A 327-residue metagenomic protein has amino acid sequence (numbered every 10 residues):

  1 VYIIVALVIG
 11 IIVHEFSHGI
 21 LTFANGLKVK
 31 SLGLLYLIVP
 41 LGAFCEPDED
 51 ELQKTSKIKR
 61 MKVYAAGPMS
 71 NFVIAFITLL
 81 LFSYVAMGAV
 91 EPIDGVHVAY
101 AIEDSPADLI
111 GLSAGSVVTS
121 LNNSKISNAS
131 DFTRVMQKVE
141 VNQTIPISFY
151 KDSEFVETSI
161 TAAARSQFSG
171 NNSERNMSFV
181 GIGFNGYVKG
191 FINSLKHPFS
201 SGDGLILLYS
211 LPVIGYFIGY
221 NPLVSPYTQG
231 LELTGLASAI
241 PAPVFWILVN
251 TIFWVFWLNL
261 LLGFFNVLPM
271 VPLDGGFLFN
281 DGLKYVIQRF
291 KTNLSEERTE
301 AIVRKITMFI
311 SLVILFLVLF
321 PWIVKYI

Functional and structural regions predicted by a protein language model:
V1, K151, F155-F264, L278-K325: Functional transmembrane alpha-helices
V1-Q53, L258-I287: Small-residue-rich helix-interface/hinge motifs
I3-I11, P68, F72, F76 (+3 more regions): Alpha-helical transmembrane spans of integral membrane proteins, capturing the lipid-embedded, hydrophobic core of TM
E51-L79, Q137: Interdomain regulatory linker/hinge segments that flank or connect interaction modules in polarity/junction/synaptic
N71-P92, W322: Protein maturation boundaries and topogenic segments
M87-P106: Alpha-helical transmembrane signal-anchor/signal-peptide segments
A99, A107-S130: Conserved PDZ fold ligand-binding element
S120-S148: PDZ domains, with a preference for the canonical peptide-binding region formed by the helix
